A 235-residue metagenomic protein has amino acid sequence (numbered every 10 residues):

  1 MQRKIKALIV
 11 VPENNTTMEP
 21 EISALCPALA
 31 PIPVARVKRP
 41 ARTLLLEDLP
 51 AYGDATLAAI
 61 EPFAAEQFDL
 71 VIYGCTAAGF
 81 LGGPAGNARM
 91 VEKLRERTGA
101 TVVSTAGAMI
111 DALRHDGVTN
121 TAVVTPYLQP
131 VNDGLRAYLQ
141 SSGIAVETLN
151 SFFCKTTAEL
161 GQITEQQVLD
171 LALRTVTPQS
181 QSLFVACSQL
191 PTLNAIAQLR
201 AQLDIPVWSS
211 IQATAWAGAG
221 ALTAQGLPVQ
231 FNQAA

Functional and structural regions predicted by a protein language model:
M1-A58, V124, Q129-T164: N-terminal glycine-rich anion-binding loop in soluble enzyme alpha/beta folds
L8, D69-G74, A122-V124, S180-C187: Periplasmic-binding protein-like
A55-E61, T164-V176, T192: A short, acidic, amphipathic alpha-helical segment used as a generic capping/interface helix at domain edges
I60-V103: Glycine/small-residue-rich loop that forms an oxyanion/phosphate-binding "nest" at active or ligand-binding sites
I72-Y73, V102-T105, T148-L149, F184-V185 (+1 more regions): General beta-strand structural signal in soluble alpha/beta enzymes
M90, L94-K155, F231-N232: Conserved beta-alpha
C154-E159, V207-L227: Short, flexible loop segments at boundaries between secondary-structure elements
D170-Q202, A215: Hydrophobic alpha-helical
